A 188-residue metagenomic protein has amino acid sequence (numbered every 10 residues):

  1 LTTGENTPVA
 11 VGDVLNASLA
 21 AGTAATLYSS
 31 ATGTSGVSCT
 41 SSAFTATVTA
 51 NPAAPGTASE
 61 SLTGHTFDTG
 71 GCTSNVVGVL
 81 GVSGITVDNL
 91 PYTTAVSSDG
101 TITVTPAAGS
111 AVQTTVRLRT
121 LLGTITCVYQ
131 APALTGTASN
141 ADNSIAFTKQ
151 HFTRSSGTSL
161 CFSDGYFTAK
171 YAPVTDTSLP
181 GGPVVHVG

Functional and structural regions predicted by a protein language model:
L1, E5, V112-Q113, L118 (+3 more regions): A detector of low-complexity, intrinsically disordered, Ser/Thr/Gly/Pro/Ala-rich segments
L1-S61, T66, H151-G188: N-terminal segment immediately downstream of the Sec signal-peptide cleavage site in secreted/extracellular proteins
V11, N16-A21, T101-T115, N143-K149: Generic recognition of long tandem-repeat/solenoid scaffolds
L15, D88, S98, A141-D142 (+2 more regions): Intrinsic-disorder/low-complexity regions
T32-N140: Predominantly extracellular/secreted and cell-surface proteins with exposed, flexible low-complexity segments
V87, L122-T124, F147, F162 (+1 more regions): Alpha-helical structural elements
T137-S144, K149-H151, G157: Intrinsically disordered, low-complexity, charge-dense segments enriched in Lys/Arg and Glu/Asp interspersed
